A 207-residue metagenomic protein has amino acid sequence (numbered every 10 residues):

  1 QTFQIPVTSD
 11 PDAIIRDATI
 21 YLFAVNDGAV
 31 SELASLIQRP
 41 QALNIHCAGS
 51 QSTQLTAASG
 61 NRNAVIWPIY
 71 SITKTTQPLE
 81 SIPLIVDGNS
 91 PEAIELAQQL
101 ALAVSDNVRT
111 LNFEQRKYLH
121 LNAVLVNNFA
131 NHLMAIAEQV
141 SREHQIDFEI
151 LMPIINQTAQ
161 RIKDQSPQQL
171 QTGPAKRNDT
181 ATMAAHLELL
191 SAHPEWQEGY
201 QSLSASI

Functional and structural regions predicted by a protein language model:
T2-P6, P78-K163: Internal alpha-helical scaffold of NAD(P)-dependent oxidoreductase catalytic cores
F3-Q77: Rossmann-like NAD(P)(H) cofactor-binding subdomain of soluble oxidoreductases
S9-R16, E32-L36, E92-L102, Q139-R142 (+2 more regions): Replace "anionic and nucleotidyl ligands
L22, A123-V126, A130, Y200 (+1 more regions): Amphipathic, non-transmembrane alpha-helical scaffold segments
G28-A29, Q51, P91-E92, R116 (+1 more regions): Short alpha-helical
R62, I69-P78, N89-S90, V140-E143 (+2 more regions): Predominantly flavin-linked oxidoreductase catalytic cores and closely associated redox partners
T158-I207: Interdomain hinge/lid region at the active-site interface of Rossmann-like NAD(P)-dependent oxidoreductases
